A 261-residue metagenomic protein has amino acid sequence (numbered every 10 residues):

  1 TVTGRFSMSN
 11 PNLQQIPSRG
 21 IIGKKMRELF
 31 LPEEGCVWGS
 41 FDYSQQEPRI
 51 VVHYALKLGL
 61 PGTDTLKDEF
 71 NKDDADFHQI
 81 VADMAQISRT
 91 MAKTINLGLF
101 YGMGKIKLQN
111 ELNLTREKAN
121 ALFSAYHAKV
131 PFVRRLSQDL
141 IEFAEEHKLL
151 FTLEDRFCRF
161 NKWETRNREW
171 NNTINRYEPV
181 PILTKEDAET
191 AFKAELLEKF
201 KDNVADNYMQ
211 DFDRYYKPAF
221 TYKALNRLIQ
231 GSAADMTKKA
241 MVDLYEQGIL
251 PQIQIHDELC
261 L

Functional and structural regions predicted by a protein language model:
T1-A85, I141-E258: Acidic, glycine-rich two-metal-ion catalytic cores of nucleic acid-processing enzymes
V51, G104-E117, H127-P131, L259-L261: Catalytic palm subdomain of template-directed nucleic-acid polymerases, centered on the conserved carboxylate motif
H78-A82, T94, K105, F123: Generic structural marker for isolated residues within well-ordered, non-membrane alpha-helices of soluble domains
A85-M103, L244-Q247: Amphipathic, charged-and-aliphatic alpha-helical interface segments that function as noncatalytic docking
A92-F100, L122-Y126, I229: Short alpha-helical scaffolding segments that buttress acidic/His motifs in well-ordered protein cores
A92-K93, K105, Y222, H256: Residue-level signal for cytosolic alpha-helical hairpin/rod architecture
A119-S124, R135-Q138: Phosphate-binding glycine-rich/basic clefts of nucleotide- and phosphate-handling proteins, predominantly
P131-E145: Short Lys/Arg-enriched helix C-cap and helix-to-coil transition segments that create basic nucleic-acid-contact patches
